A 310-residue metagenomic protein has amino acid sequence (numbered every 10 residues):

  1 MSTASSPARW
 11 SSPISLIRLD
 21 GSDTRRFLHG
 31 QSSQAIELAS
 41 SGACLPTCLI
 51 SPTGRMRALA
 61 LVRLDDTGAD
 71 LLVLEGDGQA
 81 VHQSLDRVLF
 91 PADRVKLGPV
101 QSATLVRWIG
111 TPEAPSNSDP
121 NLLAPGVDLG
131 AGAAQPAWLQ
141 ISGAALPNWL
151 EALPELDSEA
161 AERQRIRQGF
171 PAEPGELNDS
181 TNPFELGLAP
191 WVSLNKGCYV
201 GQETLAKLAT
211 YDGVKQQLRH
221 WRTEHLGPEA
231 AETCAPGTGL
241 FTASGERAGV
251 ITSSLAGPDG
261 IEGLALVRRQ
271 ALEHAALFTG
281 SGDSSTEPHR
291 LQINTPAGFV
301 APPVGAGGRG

Functional and structural regions predicted by a protein language model:
M1-R57, L64, G310: Acidic, proline/glycine-enriched N-terminal capping motif
M1-S5, T47-L59, P115-G130, E246-V250: Short amphipathic beta-strand starts and helix->beta connectors
P7-L16, L61-P171: Acidic, low-complexity central loop/insert segments
L19, T104-I109, R219-E224: A short beta-strand micro-motif
D23-L28, G78-H82, P112-N117, A144-E151 (+2 more regions): Short, conserved charged micro-motifs
L45-I50, I109-N121, E229-E246: Short amphipathic alpha-helix segments
A60, L186-W191, Q202, A206-G310: Glycine-rich, small/acidic residue-mixed loop/short-helix segments
I141-R222: Anionic-ligand-binding alpha/beta catalytic cores of soluble enzymes and soluble regulatory domains that recognize
